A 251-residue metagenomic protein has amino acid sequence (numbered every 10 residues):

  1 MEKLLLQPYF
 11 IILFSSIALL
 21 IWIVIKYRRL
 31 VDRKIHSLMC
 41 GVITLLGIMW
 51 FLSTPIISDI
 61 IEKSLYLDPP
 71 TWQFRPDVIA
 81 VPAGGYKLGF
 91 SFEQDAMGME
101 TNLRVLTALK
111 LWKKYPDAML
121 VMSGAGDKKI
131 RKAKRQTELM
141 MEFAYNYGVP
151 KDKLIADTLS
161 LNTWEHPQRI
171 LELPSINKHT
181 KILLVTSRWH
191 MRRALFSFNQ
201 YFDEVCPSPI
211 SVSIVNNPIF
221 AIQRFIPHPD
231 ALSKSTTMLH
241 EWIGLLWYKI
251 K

Functional and structural regions predicted by a protein language model:
M1-K3, D32, K178: Short, Lys/Arg-enriched, disordered terminal segments
M1-Y27: Membrane-embedded alpha-helical segments of integral membrane proteins
V24, F51-A231, S235: A structural signal for short, hydrophobic/glycine-enriched beta-strand patches
K26-L38: Membrane-interface helix-boundary motifs at transmembrane edges
M39-P55: Hydrophobic membrane-insertion alpha-helices, especially the h-region of bacterial N-terminal signal peptides
H228-K251: Structured C-terminal subdomain patch of bacterial secreted/periplasmic proteins
